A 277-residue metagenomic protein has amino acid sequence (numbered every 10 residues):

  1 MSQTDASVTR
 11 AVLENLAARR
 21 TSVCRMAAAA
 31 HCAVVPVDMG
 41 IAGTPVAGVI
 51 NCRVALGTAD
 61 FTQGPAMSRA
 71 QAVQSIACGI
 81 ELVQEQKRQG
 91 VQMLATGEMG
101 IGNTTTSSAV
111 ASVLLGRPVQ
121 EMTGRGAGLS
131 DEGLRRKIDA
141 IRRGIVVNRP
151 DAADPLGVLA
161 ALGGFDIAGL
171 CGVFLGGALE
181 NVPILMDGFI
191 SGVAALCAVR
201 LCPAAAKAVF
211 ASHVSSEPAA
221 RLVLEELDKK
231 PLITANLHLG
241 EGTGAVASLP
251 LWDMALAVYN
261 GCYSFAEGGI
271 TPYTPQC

Functional and structural regions predicted by a protein language model:
M1-C277: N-terminal loops that bind phosphate or other acidic moieties and the adjacent beta-alpha structural core
